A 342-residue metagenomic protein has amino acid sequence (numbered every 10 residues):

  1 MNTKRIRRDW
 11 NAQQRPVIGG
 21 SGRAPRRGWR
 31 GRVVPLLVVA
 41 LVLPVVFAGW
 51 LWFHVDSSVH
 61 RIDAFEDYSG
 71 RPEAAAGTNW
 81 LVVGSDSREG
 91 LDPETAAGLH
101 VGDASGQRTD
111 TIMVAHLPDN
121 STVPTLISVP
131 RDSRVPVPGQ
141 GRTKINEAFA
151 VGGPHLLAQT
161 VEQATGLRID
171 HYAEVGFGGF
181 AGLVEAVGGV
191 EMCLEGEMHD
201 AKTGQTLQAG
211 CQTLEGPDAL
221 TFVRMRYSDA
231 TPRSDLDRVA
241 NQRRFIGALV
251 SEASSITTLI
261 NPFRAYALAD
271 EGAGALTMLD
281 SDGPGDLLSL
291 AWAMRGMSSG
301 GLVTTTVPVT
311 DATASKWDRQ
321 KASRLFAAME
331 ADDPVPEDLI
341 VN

Functional and structural regions predicted by a protein language model:
N2-N342: Non-catalytic, solvent-exposed segments at the cell envelope interface
